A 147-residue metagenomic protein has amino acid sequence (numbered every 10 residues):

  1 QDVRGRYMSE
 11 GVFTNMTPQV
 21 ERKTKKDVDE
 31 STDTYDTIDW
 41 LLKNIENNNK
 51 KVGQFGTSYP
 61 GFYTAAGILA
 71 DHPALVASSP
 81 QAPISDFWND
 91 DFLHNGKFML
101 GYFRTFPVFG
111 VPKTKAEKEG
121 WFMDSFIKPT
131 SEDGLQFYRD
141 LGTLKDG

Functional and structural regions predicted by a protein language model:
Q1, F55-T57, P80-Q81: Generic beta-strand/beta-sheet core signal
Q1-K43, F92-L93, M99: Cap/lid segment of the alpha/beta-hydrolase catalytic domain
R4-M8, Y59, S85-F87: Solvent-exposed loop/turn segments at secondary-structure junctions within structured extracellular/periplasmic domains
P18, T24-D27, S31, L69-G147: Accessory cap/linker subdomain of secreted extracellular hydrolases
K43-E46, L69: A general structural signal for stabilizing positions within well-ordered secondary structure
I45-P60: Alpha/beta-hydrolase fold nucleophile elbow
Y63-G67: Hydrolases whose catalytic domains are alpha/beta-hydrolase-1, hotdog thioesterase, or metallo-beta-lactamase-like
